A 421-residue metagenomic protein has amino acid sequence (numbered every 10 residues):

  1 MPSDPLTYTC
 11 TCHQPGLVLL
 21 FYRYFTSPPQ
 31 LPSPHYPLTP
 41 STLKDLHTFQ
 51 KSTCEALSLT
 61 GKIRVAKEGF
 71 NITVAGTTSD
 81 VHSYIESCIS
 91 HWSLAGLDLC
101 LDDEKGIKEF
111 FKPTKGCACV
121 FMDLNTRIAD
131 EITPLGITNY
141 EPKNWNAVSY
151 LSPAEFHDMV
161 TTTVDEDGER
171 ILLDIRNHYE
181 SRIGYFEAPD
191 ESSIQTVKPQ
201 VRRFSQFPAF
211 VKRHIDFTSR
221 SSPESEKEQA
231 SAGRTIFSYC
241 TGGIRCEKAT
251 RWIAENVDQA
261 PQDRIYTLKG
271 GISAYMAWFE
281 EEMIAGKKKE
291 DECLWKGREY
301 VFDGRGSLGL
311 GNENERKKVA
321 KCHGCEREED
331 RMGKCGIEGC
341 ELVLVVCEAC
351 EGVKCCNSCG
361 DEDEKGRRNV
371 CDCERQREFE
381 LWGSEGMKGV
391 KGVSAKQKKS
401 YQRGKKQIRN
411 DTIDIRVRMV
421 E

Functional and structural regions predicted by a protein language model:
P2-S149, G168, H178-T235, I244-E421: Rhodanese-like catalytic fold shared by cysteine-dependent sulfurtransferases and DSP/PTP-type phosphatases
Y150, E155-E169: Fungal eukaryote-biased detector of long internal structured cores
I171-I175: Short hydrophobic beta-strand that contains or immediately precedes a catalytic carboxylate
T241: Aromatic-flanked redox-active Cys/Sec active sites in thiol-based oxidoreductases, especially the WC-centered
